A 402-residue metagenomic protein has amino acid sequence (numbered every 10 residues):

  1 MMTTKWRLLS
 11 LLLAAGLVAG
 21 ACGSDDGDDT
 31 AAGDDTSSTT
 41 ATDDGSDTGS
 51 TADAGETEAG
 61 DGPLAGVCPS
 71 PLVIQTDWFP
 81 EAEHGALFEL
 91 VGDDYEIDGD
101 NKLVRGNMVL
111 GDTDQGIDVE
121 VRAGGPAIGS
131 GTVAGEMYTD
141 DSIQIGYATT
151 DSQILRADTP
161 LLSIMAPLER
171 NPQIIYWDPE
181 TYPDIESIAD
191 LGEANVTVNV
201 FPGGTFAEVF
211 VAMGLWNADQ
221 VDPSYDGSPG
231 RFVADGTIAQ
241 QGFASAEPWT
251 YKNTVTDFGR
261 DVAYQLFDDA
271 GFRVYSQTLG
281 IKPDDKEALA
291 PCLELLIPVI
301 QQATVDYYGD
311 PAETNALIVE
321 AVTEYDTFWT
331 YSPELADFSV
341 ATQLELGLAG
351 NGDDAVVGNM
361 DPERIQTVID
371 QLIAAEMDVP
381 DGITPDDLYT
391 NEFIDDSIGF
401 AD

Functional and structural regions predicted by a protein language model:
M1-L9: Bacterial N-terminal signal peptides that target proteins for export
V18-A21: C-terminal motif of bacterial Sec signal peptides marking the signal peptidase cleavage site
G23-A32, D44-S50, A54: Bacterial lipoprotein signal-peptidase II cleavage site
G62-Y225, I238, G242: Short, glycine-/small- and polar/acidic-enriched structural segments that line small-molecule recognition paths
E96-D114, Y264-F272, E287, G347-M360: Short, solvent-exposed loop/beta-turn-alpha elements that line the ligand-binding surface or hinge of extracytoplasmic
T150-D151, Y225-R231, D235-F328: Pocket-lining segment of extracytoplasmic ligand-binding domains
E287-D378: Secondary-structure end/capping motifs
P362-D402: Conserved C-terminal helix/tail region of periplasmic/extracytoplasmic solute-binding proteins
